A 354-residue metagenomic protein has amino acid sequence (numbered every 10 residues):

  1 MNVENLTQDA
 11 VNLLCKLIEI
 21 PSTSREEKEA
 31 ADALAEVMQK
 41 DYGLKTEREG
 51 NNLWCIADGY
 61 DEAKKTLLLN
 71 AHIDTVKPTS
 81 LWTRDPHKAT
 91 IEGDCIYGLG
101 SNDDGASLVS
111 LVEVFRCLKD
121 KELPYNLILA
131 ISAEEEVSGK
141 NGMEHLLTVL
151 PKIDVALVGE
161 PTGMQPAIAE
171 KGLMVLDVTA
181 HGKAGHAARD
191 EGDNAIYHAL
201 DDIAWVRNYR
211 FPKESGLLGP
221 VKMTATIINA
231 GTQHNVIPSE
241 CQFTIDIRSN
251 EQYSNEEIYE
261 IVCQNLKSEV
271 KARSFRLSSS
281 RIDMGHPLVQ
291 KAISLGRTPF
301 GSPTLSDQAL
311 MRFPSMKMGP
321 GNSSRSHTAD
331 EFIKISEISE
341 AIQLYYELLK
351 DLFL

Functional and structural regions predicted by a protein language model:
M1-P78, E240-T244, I258-I261, I335-Y346 (+1 more regions): N-terminal helical capping/dimerization or prosegment-like subdomains of hydrolases acting on amide or phosphate bonds
N5, E47, I168, D177-L354: Metal-dependent amide/peptide-bond hydrolase catalytic core, centered on the "pita-bread" metallohydrolase fold
T23, H72-D74, E134-E136, T162 (+1 more regions): Active-site beta-loop-alpha junctions enriched in small/polar residues
L34, L108-L118, L146, A199-D202 (+2 more regions): Buried hydrophobic packing segments
L53-A57, G93-G98, A272: Generic recognition of long tandem-repeat/solenoid scaffolds
K64-I128: Active-site metal-coordination/substrate-binding segment of hydrolases, especially metallo-dependent peptidases
L67-L69, A130, L157, M316-M318: Hydrophobic/aromatic beta-strand patches that form the interior of the parallel beta-sheet core in alpha/beta enzyme
G105-V175, T179: Acidic/histidine-rich catalytic neighborhood of metal-dependent amide-processing enzymes
